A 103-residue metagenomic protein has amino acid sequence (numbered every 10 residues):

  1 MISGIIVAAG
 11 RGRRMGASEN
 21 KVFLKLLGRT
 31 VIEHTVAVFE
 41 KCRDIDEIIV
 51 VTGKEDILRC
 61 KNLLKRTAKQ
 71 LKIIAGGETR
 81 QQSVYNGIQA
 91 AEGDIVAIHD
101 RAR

Functional and structural regions predicted by a protein language model:
I2-K54: N-terminal glycine-rich phosphate-binding loop and ensuing alpha1 helix
I6, I32, G87, H99-D100: Residue-level signal for inorganic ion chemistry
G10-R13, K54-D56, T79, R101-R103: Short glycine-rich anion-binding loops that position phosphate/pyrophosphate groups of nucleotides and phosphorylated
N20, A75, R101-A102: Conserved short-loop catalytic and cofactor-binding motifs
E33-G93: Conserved N-terminal catalytic core of the sugar/cofactor nucleotidyltransferase
G93-R103: Short beta-strand-to-loop acidic/aromatic patch adjacent to the donor-nucleotide binding site
